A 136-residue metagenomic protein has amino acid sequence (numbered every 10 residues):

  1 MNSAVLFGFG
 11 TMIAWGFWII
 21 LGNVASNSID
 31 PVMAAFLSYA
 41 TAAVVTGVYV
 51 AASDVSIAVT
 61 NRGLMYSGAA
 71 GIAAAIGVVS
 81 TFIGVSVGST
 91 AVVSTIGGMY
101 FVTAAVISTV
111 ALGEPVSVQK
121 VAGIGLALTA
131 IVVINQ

Functional and structural regions predicted by a protein language model:
M1-G10, V24-V32, T41-G68, V78-V87 (+1 more regions): Membrane-interface interhelical linkers
M12, G16-I20, V44-G47, A51 (+4 more regions): Hydrophobic/small/kink-forming positions within alpha-helical transmembrane segments of polytopic membrane proteins
N23, T109-V110, V132-N135: Hydrophobic alpha-helical transmembrane segments
P31-S38, V93: Juxtamembrane helix-start motifs in multi-pass secondary transporters
S38, M99-Y100: Hydrophobic alpha-helical segments of secondary membrane carriers
V92-G98, V121: Replace "multi-pass membrane enzymes" with "multi-pass membrane proteins
V102-Q119: C-terminal transmembrane-helix exit sites in multi-pass transporters
Q119-Q136: Hydrophobic transmembrane alpha-helices of multi-pass small-molecule transport proteins
